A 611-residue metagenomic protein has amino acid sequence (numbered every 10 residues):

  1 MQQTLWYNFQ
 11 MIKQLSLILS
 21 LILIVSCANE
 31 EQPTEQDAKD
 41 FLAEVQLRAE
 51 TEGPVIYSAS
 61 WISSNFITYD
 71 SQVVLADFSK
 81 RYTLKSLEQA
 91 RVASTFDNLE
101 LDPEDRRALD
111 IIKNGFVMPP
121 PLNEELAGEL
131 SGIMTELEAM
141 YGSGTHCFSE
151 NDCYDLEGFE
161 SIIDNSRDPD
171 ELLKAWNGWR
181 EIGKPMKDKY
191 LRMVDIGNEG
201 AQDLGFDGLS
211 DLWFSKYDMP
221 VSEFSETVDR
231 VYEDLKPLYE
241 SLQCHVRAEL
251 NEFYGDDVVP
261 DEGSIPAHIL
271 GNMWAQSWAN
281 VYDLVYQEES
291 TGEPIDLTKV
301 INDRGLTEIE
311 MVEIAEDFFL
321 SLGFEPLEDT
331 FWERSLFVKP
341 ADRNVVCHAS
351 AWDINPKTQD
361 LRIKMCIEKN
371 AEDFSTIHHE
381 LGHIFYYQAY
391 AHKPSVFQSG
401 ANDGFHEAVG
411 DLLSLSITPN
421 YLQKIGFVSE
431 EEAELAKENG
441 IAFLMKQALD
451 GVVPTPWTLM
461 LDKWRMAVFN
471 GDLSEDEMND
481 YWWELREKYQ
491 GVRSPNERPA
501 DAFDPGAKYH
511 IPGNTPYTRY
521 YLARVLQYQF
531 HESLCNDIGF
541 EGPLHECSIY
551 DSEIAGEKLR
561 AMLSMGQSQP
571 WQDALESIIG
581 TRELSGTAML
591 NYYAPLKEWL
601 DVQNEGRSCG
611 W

Functional and structural regions predicted by a protein language model:
Y7-N8, H379: Short, positively charged and aromatic/hydrophobic N-terminal segments
S16-I24: Bacterial N-terminal signal peptides
A28-A38, D70-S71, I112-N114, G208 (+9 more regions): C-terminal, non-catalytic "cap/extension" segments appended to globular domains
A28-R192, S210, K508, T515-T518 (+5 more regions): N-terminal helix-rich structural modules
N151-E157, N165, L191-K364, A433-Q447 (+1 more regions): Active-site-proximal, well-structured secondary-structure segments within enzyme catalytic domains
F224, V228-L238, G400-A436: Post-HExxH zinc-binding segment in Zn-dependent metallohydrolases
L361-I377: Short pre-active-site segment immediately N-terminal to the catalytic Zn-binding motif
E372-Q388, E407-D411: Active-site recognition of the HExxH zinc-binding catalytic motif
